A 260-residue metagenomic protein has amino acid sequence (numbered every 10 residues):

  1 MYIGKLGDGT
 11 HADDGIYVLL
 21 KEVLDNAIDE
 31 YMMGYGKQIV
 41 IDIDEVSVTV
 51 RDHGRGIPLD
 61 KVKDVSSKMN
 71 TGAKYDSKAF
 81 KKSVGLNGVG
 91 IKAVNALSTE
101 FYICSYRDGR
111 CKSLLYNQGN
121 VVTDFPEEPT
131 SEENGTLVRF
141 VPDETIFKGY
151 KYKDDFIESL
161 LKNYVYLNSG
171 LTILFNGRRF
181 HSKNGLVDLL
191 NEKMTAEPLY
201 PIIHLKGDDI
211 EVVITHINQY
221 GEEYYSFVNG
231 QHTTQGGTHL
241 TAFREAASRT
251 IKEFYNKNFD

Functional and structural regions predicted by a protein language model:
M1-G9, I43, P129-R139, V212-N229: Flexible hinge/switch segments at interdomain interfaces of large molecular machines
M1-L24, I28, D64-S66: Bergerat-fold GHKL ATPase/HATPase_c domain
K5-G9, A27-V40, G72-S83, I103-C104 (+3 more regions): Active-site phosphate-binding and catalytic loops of NTP-dependent enzymes
L6-V18, M33, D52-D60, N87-I91 (+2 more regions): Ordered, soluble secondary-structure elements with a strong preference for glycine-centered loop motifs and nearby
D8-A12, E30-M33, V40-D42, K78-L86 (+7 more regions): Replace "in large, NTP-powered and nucleic-acid-processing enzymes" with "in large, NTP-powered factors and other
I28-Y75: Conserved beta-strand-loop-beta-strand hairpin that lines the nucleotide-binding pocket of ATP/GTP-utilizing enzymes
T49, H53, D60-K61, A73-M194: GHKL-type ATPase core
D155-E158, K162-Y164, G170-D260: GHKL/Histidine-kinase-like ATPase module
